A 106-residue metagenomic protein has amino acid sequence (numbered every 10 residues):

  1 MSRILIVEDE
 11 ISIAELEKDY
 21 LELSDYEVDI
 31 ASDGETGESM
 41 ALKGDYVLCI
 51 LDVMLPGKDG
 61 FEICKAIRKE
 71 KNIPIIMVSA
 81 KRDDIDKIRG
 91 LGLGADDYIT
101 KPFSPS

Functional and structural regions predicted by a protein language model:
M1-S106: N-terminal/domain-start alpha-helical segments
